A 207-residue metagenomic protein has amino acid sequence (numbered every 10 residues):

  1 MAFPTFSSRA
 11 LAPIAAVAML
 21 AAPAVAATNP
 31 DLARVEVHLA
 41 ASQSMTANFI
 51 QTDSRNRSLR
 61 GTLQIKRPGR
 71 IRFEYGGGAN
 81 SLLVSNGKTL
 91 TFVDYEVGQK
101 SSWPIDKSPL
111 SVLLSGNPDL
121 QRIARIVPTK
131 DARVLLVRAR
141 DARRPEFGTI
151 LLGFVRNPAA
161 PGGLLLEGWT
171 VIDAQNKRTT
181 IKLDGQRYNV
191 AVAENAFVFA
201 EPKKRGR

Functional and structural regions predicted by a protein language model:
A2-I14: Bacterial N-terminal signal peptides that target proteins for export
A22-A26: Sec/Tat signal peptide C-region and signal peptidase I cleavage site
V37-N56: A short, Trp-centered hydrophobic/proline-enriched beta-strand micro-motif
L39, S108-Q121: Short, solvent-exposed helix-to-loop capping segments enriched in aromatics
D53-R55, E96, Q175: Solvent-exposed strand-loop boundary residues in beta-sheet-rich modules
R60-L114, T179: An acidic-aromatic
Q121-I123, P128-R207: Gly/Pro-enriched, hydrophobic low-complexity segments that function as extracytoplasmic propeptides/linkers
